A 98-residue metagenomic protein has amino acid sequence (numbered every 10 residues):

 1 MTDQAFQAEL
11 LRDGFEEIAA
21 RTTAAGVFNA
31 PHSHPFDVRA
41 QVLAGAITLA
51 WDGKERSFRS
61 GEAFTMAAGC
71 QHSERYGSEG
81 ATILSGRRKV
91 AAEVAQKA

Functional and structural regions predicted by a protein language model:
M1-R12: Extreme N-terminal tail/first-helix region
E17-H34, A68-G69: Conserved short histidine dyad/triad with adjacent acidic residue
F28-H34, A50-W51, R75-Y76: Short histidine-centered beta-strand/loop micro-motifs that create catalytic or ligand/metal-coordination sites
S33-L49: Short, conserved beta-strand element in jelly-roll/cupin
D52-G69: Short acidic-glycine-tyrosine-enriched beta hairpin
A68-E93: Ligand-binding loop in jelly-roll beta-barrel domains
